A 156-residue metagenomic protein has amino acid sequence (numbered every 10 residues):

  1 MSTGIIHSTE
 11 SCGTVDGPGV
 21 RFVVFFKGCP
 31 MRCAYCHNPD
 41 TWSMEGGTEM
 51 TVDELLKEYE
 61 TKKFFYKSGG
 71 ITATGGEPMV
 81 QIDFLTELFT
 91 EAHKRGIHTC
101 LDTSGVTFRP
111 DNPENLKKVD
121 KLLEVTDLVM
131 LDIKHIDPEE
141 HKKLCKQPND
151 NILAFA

Functional and structural regions predicted by a protein language model:
M1-F26, P30-G46, T61-K67: N-terminal [4Fe-4S]-dependent radical SAM core
K27, G76, S104: Cofactor-binding loop segments of dinucleotide-utilizing enzymes, especially the Rossmann-like FAD- and NAD(P)+-binding
T41, G76, K134: Flexible loop residues that form catalytic and substrate-binding hotspots at small-molecule/glycan-binding clefts
M44-G47, E77, L144: Pocket-edge positions in alpha/beta enzyme catalytic cores
E60-G70, M79-A156: Conserved AdoMet/S-adenosylmethionine-binding subsite of the radical SAM
T72-T74: Short glycine-rich or small-residue beta-strand-to-loop segments that form or flank ligand, phosphate, metal/Fe-S
